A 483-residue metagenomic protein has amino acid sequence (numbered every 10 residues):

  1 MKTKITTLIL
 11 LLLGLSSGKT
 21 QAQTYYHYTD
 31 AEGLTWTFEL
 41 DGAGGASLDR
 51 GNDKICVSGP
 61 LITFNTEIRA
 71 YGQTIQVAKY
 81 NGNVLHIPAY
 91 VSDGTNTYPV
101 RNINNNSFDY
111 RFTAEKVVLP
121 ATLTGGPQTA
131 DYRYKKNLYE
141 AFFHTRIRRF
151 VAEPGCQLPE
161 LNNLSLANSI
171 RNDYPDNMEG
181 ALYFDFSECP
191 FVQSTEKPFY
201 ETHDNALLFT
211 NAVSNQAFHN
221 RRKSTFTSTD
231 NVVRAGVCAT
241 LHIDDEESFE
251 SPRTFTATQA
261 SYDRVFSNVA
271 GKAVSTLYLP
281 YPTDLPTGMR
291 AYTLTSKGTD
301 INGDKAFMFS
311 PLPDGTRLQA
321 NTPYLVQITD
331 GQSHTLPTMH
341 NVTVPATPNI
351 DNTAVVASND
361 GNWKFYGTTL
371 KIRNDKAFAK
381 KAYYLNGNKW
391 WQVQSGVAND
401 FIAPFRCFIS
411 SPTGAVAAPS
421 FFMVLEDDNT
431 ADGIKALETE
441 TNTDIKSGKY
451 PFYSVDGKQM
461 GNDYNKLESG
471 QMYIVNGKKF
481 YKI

Functional and structural regions predicted by a protein language model:
I5-L13: Sec-dependent N-terminal signal peptides
G18-A22: Sec/Tat signal peptide C-region and signal peptidase I cleavage site
Q23-H27: Cleaved targeting-peptide boundary
T29, L40, Y453-S454: Hydrophobic alpha-helical segments, especially N-terminal targeting/anchoring helices
G33-F108, P175: LRR flanking "cap" motifs
Y80-R101, R111-N162, A167-E196, H203-F218 (+2 more regions): Structural signature of tandem-repeat unit edges
H219-G288, P311-K389, Q394-I434, I483: A short, polar beta-strand/turn micro-motif
T295, N429-I483: C-terminal outer-membrane/trafficking sorting elements
